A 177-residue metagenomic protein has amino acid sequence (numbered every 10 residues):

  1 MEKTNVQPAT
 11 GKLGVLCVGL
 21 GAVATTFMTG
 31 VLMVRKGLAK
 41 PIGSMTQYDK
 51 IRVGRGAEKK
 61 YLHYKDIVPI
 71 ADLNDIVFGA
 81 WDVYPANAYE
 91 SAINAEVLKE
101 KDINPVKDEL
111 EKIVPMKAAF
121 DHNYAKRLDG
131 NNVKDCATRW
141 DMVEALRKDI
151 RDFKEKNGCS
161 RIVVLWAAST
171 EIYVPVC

Functional and structural regions predicted by a protein language model:
M1-C177: Metallocofactor- and cofactor-centric catalytic cores in central/energy metabolism, strongly enriched
